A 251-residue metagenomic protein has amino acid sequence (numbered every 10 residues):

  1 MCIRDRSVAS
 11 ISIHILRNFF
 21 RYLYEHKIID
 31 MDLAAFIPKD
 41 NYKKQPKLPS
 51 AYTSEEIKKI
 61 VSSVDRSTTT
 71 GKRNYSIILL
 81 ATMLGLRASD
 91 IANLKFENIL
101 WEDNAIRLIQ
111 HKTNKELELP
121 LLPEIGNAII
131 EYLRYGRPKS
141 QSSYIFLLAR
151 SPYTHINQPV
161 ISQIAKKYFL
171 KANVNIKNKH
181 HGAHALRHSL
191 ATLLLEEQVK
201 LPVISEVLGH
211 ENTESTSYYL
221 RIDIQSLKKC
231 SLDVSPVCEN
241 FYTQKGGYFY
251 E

Functional and structural regions predicted by a protein language model:
R4-E251: Conserved catalytic core of the tyrosine transesterase superfamily
